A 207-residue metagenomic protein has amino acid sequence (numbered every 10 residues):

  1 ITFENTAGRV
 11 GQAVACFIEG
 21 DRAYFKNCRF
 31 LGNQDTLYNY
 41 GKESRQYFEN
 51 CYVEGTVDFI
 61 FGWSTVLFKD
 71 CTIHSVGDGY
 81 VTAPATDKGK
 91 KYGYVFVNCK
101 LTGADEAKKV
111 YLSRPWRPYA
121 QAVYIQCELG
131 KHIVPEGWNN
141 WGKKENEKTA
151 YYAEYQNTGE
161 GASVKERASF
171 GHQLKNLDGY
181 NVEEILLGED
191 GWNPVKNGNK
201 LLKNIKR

Functional and structural regions predicted by a protein language model:
I1-R207: Sequence-level preference for short, compositionally simple segments enriched in small aliphatic or small polar residues
